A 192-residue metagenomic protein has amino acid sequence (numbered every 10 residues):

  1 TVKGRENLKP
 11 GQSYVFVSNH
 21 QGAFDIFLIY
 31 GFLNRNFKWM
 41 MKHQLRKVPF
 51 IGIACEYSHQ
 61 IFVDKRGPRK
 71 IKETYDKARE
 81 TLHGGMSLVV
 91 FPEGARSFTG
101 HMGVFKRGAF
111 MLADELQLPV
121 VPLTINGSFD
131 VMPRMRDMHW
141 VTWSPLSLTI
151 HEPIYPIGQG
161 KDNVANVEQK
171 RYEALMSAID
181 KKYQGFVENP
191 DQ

Functional and structural regions predicted by a protein language model:
T1-G4, F24-I26, Y75-K77, R134-R136: A generic local structural motif
T1-S13: A short, well-structured juxtamembrane/interface segment
V2, F16, W39-M40, L148-I150: Generic preference for hydrophobic
K3-R5, K42, V63-K65, H151-P153: Conserved beta-strand termini and adjacent loop/short-helix elements that scaffold enzyme active sites in alpha/beta
E6-L8, I29-G31, G52-I53, R79-E80 (+1 more regions): Short secondary-structure boundary/capping segments
N7-P10, R46-K47, P68-I71, I154-G160: A short acidic, often aromatic-flanked loop/helix-cap motif at beta-alpha or helix-coil junctions that lines enzyme
P10-P68: Catalytic core of membrane glycerolipid acyltransferases/transacylases, capturing the structured, soluble-facing
K72-Q192: Non-catalytic C-terminal accessory region of glycerolipid acyltransferases and related lyso-lipid remodeling enzymes
